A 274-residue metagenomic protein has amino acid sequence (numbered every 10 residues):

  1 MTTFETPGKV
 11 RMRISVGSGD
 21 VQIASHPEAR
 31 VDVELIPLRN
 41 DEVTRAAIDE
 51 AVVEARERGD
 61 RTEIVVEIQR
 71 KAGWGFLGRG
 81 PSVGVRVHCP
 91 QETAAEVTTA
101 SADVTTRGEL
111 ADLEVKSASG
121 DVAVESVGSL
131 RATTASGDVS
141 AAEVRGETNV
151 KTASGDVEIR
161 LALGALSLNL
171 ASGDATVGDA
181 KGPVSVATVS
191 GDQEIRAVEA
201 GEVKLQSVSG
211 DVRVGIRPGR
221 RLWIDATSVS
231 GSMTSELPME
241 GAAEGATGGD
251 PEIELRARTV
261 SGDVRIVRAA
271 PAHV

Functional and structural regions predicted by a protein language model:
M1-V274: Intrinsically disordered, low-complexity terminal regions
